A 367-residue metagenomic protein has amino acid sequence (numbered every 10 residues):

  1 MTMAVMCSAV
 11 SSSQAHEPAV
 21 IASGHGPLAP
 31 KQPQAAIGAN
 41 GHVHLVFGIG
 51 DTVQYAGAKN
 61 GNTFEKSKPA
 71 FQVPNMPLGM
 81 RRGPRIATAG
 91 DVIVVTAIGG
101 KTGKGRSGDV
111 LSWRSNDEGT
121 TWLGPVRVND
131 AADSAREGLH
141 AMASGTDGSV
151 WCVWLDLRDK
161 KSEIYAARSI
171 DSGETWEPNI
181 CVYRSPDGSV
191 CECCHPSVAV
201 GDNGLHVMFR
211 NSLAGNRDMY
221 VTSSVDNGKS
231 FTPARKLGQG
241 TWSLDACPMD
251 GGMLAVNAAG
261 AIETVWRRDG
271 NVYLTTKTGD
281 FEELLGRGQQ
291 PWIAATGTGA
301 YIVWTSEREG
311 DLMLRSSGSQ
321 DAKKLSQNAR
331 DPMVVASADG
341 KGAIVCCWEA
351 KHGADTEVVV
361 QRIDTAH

Functional and structural regions predicted by a protein language model:
M1-S8: Bacterial N-terminal signal peptides
Q14-H367: Extracellular, repeat-based ectodomains that mediate carbohydrate processing or recognition
